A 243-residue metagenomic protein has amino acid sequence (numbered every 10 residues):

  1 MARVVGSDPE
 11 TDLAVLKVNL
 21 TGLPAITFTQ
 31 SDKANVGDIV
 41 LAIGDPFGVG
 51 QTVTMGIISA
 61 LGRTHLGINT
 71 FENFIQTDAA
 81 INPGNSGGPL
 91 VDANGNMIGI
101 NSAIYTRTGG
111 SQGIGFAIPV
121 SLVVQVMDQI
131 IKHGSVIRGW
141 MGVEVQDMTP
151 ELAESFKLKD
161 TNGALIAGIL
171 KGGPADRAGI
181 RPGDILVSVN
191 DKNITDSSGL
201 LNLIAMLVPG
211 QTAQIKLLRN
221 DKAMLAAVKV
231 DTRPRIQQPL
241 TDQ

Functional and structural regions predicted by a protein language model:
M1-N162, A167-K171, D176-A178, S197-T212 (+2 more regions): Serine-dependent protease modules
L41, L186-V187: Short beta-strands and strand-loop turn motifs
G183: Conserved catalytic motifs of ABC-family nucleotide-binding domains
V189-I194, N220: Short strand-turn-strand beta-turns centered on an Asx-Gly dipeptide
